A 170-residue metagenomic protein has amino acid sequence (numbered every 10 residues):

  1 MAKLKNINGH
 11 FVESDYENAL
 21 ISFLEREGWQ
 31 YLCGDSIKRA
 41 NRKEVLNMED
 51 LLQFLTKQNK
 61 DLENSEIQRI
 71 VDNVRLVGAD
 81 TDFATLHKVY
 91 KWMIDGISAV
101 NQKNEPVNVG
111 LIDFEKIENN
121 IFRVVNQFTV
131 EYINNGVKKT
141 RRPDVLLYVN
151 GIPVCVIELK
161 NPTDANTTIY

Functional and structural regions predicted by a protein language model:
M1-Y170: An alpha-helical interface "stripe"
